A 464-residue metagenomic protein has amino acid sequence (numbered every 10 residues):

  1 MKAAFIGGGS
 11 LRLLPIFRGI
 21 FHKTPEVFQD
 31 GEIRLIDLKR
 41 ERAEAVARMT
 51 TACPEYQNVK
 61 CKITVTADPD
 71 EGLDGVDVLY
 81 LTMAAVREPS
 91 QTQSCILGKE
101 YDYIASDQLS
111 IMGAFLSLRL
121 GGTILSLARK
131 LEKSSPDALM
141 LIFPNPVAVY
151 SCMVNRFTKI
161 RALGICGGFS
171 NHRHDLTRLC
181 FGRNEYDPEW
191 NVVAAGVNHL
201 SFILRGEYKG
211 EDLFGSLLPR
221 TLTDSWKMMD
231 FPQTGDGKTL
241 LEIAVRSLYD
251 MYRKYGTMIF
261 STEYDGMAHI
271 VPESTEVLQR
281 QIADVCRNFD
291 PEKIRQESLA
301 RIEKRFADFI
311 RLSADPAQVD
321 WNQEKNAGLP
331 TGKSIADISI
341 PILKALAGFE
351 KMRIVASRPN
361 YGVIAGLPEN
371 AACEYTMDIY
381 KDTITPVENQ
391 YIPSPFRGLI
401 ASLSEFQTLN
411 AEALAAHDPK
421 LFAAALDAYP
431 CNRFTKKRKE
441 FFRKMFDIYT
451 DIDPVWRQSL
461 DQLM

Functional and structural regions predicted by a protein language model:
K2-F28, I33: N-terminal Rossmann-like dinucleotide-binding module
P15-K23, V46-P54, A128, H174-C180: Short, well-ordered amphipathic alpha-helices
E26-T51: NAD(P)-binding Rossmann-fold cofactor-contacting core
K62-G75: Short acidic low-complexity segments
D74, Y80-L81, I142: Redox-cofactor binding/interface segments in oxidoreductases and associated redox assembly factors
P89-F157: Rossmann-fold NAD(P)-binding glycine/threonine-rich loop
L127-D212: Internal, well-ordered domain-core segments that constitute the primary functional module of diverse proteins
N184-M464: Long, compositionally biased stretches enriched for glycine and/or charged residues
